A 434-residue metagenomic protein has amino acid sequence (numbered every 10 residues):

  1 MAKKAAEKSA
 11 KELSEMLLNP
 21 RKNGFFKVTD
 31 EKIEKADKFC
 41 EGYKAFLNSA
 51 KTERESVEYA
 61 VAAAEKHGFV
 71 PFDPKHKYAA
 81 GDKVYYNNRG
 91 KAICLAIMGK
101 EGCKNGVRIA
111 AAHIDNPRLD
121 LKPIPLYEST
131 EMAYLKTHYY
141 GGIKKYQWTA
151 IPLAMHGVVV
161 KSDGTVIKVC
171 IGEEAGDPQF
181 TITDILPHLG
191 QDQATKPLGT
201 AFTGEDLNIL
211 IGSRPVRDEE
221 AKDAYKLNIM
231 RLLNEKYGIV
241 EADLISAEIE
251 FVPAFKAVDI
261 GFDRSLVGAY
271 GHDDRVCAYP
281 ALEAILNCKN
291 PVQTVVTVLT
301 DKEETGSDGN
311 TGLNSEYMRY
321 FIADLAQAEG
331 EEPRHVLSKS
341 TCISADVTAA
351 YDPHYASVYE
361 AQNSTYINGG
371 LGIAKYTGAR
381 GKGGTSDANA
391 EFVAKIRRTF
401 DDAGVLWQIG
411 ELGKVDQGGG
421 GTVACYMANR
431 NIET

Functional and structural regions predicted by a protein language model:
M1-T434: N-terminal hydrophobic/helix-forming segments and targeting peptides
